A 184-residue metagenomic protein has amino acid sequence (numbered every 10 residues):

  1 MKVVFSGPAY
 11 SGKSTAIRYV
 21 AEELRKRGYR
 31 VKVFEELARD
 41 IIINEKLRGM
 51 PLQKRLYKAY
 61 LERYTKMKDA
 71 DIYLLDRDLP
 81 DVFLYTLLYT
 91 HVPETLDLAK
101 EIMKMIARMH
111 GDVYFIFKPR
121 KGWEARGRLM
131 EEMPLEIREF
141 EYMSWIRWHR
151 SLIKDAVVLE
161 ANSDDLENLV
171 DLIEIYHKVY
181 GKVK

Functional and structural regions predicted by a protein language model:
F5: Hydrophobic anchor at the beta1->P-loop junction of P-loop NTPases
A9: The conserved Walker
K13: Conserved lysine of the Walker
A16: Hydrophobic positions on the alpha1 helix immediately C-terminal to the Walker A/P-loop
A21-E62: Conserved substrate/cofactor phosphate-moiety recognition/catalytic segment in nucleotide-dependent phosphotransferases
E36-L37, D76-L79, F115-K121: Short loop/turn segments at strand-loop or loop-helix junctions that form parts of catalytic or ligand-binding pockets
K46-E94: Conserved nucleotide-sensing/catalytic segment adjacent to the nucleotide-binding pocket in NTP-handling enzymes
T90-D171, G181: A glycine- and Lys/Arg-enriched "phosphate-lid" helix/loop adjacent to the NTP-binding pocket of small-molecule kinases
